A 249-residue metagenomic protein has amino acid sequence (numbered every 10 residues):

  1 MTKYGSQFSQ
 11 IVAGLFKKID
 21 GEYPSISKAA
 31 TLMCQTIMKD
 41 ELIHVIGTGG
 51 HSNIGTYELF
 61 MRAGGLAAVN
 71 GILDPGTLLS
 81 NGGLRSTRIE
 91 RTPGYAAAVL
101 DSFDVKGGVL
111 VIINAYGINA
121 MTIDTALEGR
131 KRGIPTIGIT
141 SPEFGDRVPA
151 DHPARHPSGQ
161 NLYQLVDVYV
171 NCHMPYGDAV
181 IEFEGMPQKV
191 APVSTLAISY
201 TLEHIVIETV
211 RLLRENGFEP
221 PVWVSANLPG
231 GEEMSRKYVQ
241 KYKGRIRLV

Functional and structural regions predicted by a protein language model:
M1-D20: Generic N-terminal amphipathic, Lys/Arg-enriched alpha-helix
G21-T36, V99: A short, well-structured juxtamembrane/interface segment
E22-A29, I43-G47, R214-W223: Flexible, glycine/charged-enriched surface loops at secondary-structure junctions
K39-D40, L165: Structured helix-beta-strand junction loops
V45-V206: Glycine-rich phosphate-binding loops that contact phosphosugars or nucleotide phosphates
E184-V249: YjeF_N-associated NAD(P)HX repair module
